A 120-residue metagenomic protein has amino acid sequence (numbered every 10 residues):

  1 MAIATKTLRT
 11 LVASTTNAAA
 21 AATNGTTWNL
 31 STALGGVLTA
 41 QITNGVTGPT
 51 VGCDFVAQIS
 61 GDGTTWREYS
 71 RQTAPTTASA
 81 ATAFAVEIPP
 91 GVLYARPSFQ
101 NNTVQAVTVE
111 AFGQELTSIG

Functional and structural regions predicted by a protein language model:
M1-N17, Q114-G120: Short, intrinsically disordered N-terminal pre-domain segments
L11-T32, T43-G52, P75-F84, N102-A106: Surface-exposed ligand/attachment interfaces on beta-rich extracellular proteins
L34-A40, P89-V107: Noncatalytic modules at the cell exterior or secretory-pathway interfaces, chiefly beta-strand-rich lectin/adhesion
D54-V56: A short loop-to-beta-strand structural motif that recurs across blades of beta-propeller domains
Q58-S60: Conserved Ser/Thr-centered positions that define the repeating blades of beta-propeller domains
G63-R71: Surface-exposed loop/edge segments in extracytoplasmic proteins
Q72, V86-P89, A111-G113: Feature marking well-ordered beta-strand scaffolds used for ligand recognition
V104-L116: Edge beta-strands of jelly-roll/beta-sandwich modules across compartments, strongly enriched in secreted/luminal
